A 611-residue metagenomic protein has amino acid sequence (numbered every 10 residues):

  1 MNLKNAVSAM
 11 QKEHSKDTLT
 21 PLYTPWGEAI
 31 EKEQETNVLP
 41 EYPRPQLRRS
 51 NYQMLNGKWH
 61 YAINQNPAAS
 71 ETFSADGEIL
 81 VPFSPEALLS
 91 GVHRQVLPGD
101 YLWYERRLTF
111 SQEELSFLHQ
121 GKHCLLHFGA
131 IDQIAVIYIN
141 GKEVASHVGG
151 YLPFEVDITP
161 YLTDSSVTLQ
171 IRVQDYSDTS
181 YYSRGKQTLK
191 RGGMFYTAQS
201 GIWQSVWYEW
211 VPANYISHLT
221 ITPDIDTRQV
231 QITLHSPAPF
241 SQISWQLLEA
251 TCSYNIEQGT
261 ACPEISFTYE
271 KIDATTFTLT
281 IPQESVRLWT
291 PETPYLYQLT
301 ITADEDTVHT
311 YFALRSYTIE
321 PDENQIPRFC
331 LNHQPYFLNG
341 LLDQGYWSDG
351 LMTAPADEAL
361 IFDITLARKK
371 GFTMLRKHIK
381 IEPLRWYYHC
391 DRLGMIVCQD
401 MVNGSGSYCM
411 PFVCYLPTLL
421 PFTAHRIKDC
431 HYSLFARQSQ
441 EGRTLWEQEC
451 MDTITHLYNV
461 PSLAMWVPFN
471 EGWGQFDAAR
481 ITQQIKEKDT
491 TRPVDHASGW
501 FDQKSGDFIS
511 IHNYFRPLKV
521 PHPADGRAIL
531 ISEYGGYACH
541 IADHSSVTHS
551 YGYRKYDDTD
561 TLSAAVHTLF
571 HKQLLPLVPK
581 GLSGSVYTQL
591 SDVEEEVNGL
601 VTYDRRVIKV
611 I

Functional and structural regions predicted by a protein language model:
L3-T20, G27-E31, E35, E41 (+8 more regions): Accessory beta-strand-rich segments of carbohydrate-active enzymes
V96-W103, Q112-G121, Q283-E284, E292-Y295 (+2 more regions): Aromatic- and glycine-enriched glycan-recognition loops and surfaces that form the carbohydrate-binding subsites
Y138-V144, L248, D304-E305, N332: Short strand-turn-strand beta-turns centered on an Asx-Gly dipeptide
L162-S166, H235-D322: Extended acidic/polar, glycine-enriched regions that form or flank non-catalytic beta-rich accessory modules
W210-P239, E323-R328: Surface beta-strand/loop "capping" patches
L219-P223, L288-P291, L299-A367: N-terminal carbohydrate-binding accessory modules
V230-Y254, F329-C398: Conserved, compact domain cores that house catalytic/ligand-binding motifs in diverse enzymes and effector modules
M374-K609: Substrate-binding/catalytic cleft of secreted carbohydrate-active enzymes, primarily glycoside hydrolases
